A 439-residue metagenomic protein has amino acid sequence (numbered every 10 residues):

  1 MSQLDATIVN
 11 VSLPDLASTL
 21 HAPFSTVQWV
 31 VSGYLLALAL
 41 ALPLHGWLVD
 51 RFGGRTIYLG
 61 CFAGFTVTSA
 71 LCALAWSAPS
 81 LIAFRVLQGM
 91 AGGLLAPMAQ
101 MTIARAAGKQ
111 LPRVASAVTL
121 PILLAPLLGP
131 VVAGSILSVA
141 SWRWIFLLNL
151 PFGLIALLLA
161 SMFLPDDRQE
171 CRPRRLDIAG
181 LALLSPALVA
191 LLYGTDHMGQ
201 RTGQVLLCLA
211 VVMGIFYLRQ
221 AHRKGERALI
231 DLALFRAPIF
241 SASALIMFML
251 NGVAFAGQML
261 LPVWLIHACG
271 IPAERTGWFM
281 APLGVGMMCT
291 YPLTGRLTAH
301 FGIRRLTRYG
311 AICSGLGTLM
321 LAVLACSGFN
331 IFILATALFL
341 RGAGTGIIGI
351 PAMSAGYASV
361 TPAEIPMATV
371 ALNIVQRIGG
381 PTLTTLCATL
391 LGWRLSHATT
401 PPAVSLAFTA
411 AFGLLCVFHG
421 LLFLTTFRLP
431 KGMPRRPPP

Functional and structural regions predicted by a protein language model:
M1-L4, V9-L13, L20-G33, A37 (+8 more regions): 12-transmembrane solute porter fold
G33, L71-L74, P79-V86, V139 (+7 more regions): Alpha-helical transmembrane segments in eukaryotic/viral proteins
L42-A179: Helix-loop-helix hairpins in multi-pass membrane proteins, especially solute transporters
A70-L71, S135, V189, Y193 (+2 more regions): Alpha-helical transmembrane segments of multipass membrane proteins
A73-S80, S161-D167, T195-M198, L218-H222 (+2 more regions): Transmembrane helix-loop junctions and nearby membrane-interface residues
P97, A117, I122-G134, L188 (+3 more regions): Glycine/proline-centered helix-kink
S138-I246, V253, I271, F279 (+2 more regions): Hydrophobic transmembrane-helix bundles of small-molecule transporters
P434-P439: Short, charged juxtamembrane terminal tails flanking transmembrane helices
